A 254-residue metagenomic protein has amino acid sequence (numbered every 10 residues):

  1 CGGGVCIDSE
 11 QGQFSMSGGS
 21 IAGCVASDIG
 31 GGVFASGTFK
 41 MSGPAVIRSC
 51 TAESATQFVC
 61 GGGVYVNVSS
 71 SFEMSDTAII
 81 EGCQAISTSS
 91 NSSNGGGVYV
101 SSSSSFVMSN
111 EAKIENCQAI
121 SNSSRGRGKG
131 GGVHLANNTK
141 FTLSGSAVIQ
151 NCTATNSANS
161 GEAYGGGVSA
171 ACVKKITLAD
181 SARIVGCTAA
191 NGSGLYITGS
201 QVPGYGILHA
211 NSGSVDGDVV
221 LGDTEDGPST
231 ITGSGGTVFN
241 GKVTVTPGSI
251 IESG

Functional and structural regions predicted by a protein language model:
C1-D8, V25-A35, T51-N67, G82-S101 (+5 more regions): Extracellular beta-strand/beta-solenoid scaffold signature
G4-C6, Q13-S15, S20, G32 (+16 more regions): A detector of tandemly repeated sequence units and domain arrays
V5, F239-N240: Proline/Glycine/Serine-rich low-complexity intrinsically disordered segments that serve as flexible stalks/linkers
E10, E111, N137-K140, N156 (+2 more regions): Intrinsically disordered, low-complexity polyampholyte segments enriched for Lys and acidic residues
E10-G23, S42-S49, S70, S75-I79 (+6 more regions): Extracellular beta-strand-rich, repetitive "passenger/adhesive" scaffolds that bind or process carbohydrates
